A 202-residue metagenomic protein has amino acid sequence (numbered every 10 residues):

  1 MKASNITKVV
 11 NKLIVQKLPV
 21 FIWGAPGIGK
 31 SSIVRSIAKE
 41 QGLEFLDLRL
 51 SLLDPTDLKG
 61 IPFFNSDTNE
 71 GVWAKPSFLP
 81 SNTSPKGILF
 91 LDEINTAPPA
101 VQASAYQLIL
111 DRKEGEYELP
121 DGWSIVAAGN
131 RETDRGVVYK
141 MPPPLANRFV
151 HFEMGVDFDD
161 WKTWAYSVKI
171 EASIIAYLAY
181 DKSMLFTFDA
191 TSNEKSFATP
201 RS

Functional and structural regions predicted by a protein language model:
M1-D181: AAA+ P-loop NTPase catalytic core and its hallmark functional loops
S167-S202: Alpha-helical lid/collar subdomain of P-loop NTPases
